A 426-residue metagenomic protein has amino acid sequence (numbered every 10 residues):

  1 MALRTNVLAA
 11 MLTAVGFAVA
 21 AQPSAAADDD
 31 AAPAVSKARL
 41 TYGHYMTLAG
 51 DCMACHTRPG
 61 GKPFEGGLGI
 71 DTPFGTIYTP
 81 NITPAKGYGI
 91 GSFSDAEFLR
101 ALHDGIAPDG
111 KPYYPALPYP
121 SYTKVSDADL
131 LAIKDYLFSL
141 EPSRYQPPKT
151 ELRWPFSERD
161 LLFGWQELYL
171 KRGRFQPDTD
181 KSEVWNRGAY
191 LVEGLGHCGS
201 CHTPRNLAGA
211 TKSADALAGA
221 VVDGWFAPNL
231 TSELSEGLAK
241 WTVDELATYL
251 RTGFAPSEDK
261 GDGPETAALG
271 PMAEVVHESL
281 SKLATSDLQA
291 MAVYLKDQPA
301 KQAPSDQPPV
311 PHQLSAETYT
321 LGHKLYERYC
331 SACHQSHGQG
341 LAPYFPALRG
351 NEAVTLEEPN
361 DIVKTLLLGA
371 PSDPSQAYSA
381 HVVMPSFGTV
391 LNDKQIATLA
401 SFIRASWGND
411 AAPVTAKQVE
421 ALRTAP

Functional and structural regions predicted by a protein language model:
M1-T5: N-terminal secretory signal peptides that target proteins for export/translocation
A9-A18: Bacterial N-terminal signal peptides
V19-D29: Signal peptide processing junction and immediate N-terminal pro/mature segment of secreted/exported proteins
S36-R58, E65-D71, G164-E167, R172 (+5 more regions): Sequence/structural segment immediately N-terminal to covalent heme-attachment motifs in c-type and related
Y45-T57, P80, A96-H103, P115 (+10 more regions): C-type cytochrome heme c attachment motif
Y78-S92, E97, H103-A128, Q146-E151 (+5 more regions): Axial heme c-ligation environment in periplasmic c-type cytochrome domains
A96, R100-L191, L195, R205-N206 (+2 more regions): Hydrophobic, ordered structural segments
S200, N206, S213-Q339, Y344-A353 (+1 more regions): Extended non-catalytic domains of envelope/secretory-pathway proteins
